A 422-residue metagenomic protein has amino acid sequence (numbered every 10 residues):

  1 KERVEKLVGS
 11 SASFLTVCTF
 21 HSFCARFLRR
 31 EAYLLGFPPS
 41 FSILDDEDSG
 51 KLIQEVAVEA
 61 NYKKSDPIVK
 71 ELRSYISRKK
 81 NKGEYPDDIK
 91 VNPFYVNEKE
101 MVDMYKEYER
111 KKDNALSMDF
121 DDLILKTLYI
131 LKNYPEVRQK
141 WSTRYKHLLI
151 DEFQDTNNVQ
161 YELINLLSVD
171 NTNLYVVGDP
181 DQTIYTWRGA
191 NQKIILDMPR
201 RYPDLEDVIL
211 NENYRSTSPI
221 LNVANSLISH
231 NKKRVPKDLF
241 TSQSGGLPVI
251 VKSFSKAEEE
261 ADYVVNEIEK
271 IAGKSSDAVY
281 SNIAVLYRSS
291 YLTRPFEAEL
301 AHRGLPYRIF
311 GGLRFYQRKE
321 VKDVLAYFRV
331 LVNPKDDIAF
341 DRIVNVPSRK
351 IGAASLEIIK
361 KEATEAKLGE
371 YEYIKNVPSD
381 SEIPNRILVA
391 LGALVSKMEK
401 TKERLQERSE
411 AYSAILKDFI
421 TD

Functional and structural regions predicted by a protein language model:
K1-P39, I43, A115, Q139 (+3 more regions): P-loop NTPase Walker
V4, E31, E55-E59, V223-N231 (+1 more regions): Conserved AAA+ ATPase "sensor/coupling" helix adjacent to the nucleotide-binding pocket
V8-L15, A32-D122, Y145, I209 (+2 more regions): ATP-hydrolysis module of ASCE/P-loop NTPase motor domains, specifically the Walker B Asp-Glu catalytic pair
A12-R26, L44-D45, L305-A326: Conserved beta-strand -> loop -> alpha-helix junction used to position metal-binding or nucleic-acid-contacting
T16, S42-S49, Y95-D197, E212-S216: Conserved helicase NTPase motor core
H21-C24, R78, P180-I184, G189-K193 (+7 more regions): Conserved nucleotide-binding/hydrolysis micro-motifs of P-loop NTPases
F94, V279, T293-L305, R318 (+1 more regions): Conserved helicase C-terminal RecA-like lobe
P203-E206, N211-P306, R329-N333, E365 (+1 more regions): Helicase P-loop NTPase motor core
